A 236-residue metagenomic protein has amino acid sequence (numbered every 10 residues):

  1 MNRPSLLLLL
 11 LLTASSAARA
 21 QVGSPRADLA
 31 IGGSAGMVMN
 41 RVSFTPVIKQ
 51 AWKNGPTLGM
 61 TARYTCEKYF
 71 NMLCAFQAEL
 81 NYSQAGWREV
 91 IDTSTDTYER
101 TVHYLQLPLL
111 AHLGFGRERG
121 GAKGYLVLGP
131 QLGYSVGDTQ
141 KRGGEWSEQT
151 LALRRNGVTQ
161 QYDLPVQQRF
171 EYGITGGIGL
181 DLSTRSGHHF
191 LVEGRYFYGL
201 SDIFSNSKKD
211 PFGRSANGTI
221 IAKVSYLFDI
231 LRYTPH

Functional and structural regions predicted by a protein language model:
A20-R63, Q167, D229, H236: Short glycine/proline- and aromatic-enriched beta-strand/turn motifs that initiate or cap beta-hairpins
Q21-L29, E67-C74, G116-K123, T184-H189 (+1 more regions): Short loop/turn motifs that connect adjacent beta-strands in outer-membrane beta-barrel proteins
R26, E171, G179-H236: Predominantly the C-terminal beta-signal and adjacent terminal strand-loop region of outer-membrane beta-barrel
A27-L29, Q50-P56, T101-L107, A122 (+2 more regions): Residues that define the transmembrane beta-barrel architecture of outer-membrane proteins
G33-M37, L58-Y64, Y82, L109-F115 (+4 more regions): Residues on the lipid-exposed face of transmembrane beta-strands in outer-membrane beta-barrel proteins
N40-P46, A85-I91, S135-K141, S201-S205 (+1 more regions): Outer-membrane beta-barrel proteins
S43-K49, T93-E99, Q161-V166, S207-F212: Extracellular loop and loop/strand-boundary signature of outer-membrane beta-barrel proteins
R63-K141, K223: Gram-negative (and chloroplast) outer-membrane scaffold detector with strong preference for beta-barrel transmembrane
